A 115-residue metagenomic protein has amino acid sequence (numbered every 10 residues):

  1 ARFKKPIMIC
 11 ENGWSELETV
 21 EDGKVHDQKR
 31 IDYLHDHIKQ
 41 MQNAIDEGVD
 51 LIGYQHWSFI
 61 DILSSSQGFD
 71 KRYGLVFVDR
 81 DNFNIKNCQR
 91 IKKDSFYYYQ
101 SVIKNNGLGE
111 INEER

Functional and structural regions predicted by a protein language model:
A1-R115: Non-catalytic scaffold segments within catalytic domains of secreted glycoside hydrolases
